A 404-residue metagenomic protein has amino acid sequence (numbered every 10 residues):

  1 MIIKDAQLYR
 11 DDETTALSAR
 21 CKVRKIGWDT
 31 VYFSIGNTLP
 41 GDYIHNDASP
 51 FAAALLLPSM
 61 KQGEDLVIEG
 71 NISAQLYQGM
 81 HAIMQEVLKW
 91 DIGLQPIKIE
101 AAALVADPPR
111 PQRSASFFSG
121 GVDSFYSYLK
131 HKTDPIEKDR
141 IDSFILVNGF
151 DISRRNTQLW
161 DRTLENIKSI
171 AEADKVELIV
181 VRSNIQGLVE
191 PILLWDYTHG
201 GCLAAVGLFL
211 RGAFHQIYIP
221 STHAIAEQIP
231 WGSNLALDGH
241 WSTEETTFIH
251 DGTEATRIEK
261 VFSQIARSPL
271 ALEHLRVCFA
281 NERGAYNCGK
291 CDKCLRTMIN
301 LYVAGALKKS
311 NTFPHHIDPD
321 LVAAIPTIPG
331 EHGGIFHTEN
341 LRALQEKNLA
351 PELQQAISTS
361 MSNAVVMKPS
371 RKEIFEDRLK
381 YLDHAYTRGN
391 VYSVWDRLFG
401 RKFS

Functional and structural regions predicted by a protein language model:
M1-I2, K402-S404: Basic/polar N-terminal segments that are highly enriched at the extreme N-terminus, encompassing both cleavable
M1-K22, A54, K61-L66, I72-F117 (+2 more regions): Nucleotide-activated chemistry modules centered on ATP-dependent adenylation/adenylyltransferase
A6-A54, P58: N-terminal juxtadomain amphipathic helix that follows a signal peptide/anchor or precedes a small N-terminal auxiliary
T38, M60, L379, S404: S-adenosyl-L-methionine
G41, H45, G70, F117: Short gly/ser-rich anion-binding loops that grip negatively charged ligand groups
E373-F403: Short hydrophobic helices that act as membrane-entry/anchoring signals
